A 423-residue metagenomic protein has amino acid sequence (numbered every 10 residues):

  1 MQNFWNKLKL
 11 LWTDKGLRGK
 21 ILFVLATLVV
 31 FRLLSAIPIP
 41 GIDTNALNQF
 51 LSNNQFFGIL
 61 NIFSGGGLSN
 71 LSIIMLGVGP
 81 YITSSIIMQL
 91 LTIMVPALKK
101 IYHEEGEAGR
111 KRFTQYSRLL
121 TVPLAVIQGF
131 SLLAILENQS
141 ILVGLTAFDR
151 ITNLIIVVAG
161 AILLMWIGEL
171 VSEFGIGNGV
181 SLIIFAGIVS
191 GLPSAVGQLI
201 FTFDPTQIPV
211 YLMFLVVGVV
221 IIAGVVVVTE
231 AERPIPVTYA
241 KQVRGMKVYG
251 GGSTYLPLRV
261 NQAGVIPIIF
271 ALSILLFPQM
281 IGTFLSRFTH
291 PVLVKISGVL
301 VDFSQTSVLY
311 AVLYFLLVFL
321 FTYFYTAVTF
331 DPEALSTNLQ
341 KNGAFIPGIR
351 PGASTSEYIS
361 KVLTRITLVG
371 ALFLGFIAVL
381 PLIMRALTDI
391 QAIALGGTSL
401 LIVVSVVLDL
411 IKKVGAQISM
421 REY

Functional and structural regions predicted by a protein language model:
M1-Y423: N-terminal cationic and glycine-rich segments that engage phosphates or anionic surfaces
